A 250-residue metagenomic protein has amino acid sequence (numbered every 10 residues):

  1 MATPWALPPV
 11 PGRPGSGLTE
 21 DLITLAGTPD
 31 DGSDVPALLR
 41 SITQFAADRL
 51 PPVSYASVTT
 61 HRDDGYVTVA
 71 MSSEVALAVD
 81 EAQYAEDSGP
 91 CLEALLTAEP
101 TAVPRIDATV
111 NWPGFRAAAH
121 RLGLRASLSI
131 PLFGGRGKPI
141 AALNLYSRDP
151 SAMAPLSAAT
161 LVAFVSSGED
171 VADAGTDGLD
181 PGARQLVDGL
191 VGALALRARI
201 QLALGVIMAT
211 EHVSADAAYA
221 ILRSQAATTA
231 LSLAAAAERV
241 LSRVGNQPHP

Functional and structural regions predicted by a protein language model:
M1-V79, Q83, V240-P250: Intrinsically disordered, low-complexity terminal regulatory regions
E20-V35, P100, V187-A193, L202-M208: Short regulatory/linker helices and ligand/cofactor-binding micro-motifs at input modules
T60, A76-P113, A117-R125: Regulatory sensory and allosteric helical modules in signal-transduction proteins and certain transcription factors
A126-F133: Short hydrophobic beta-strand micro-motif common in sensory/regulatory domains
R136-G137: Glycine-biased flexible loop/turn sites that connect beta-strands or occur in inter-domain linkers
A141-S151, E169-T176: Short beta-strand-to-loop transition segments that serve as allosteric relay/switch motifs in sensory/regulatory domains
A152-V171: Amphipathic alpha-helical "output/dimerization" segments
A174-P250: Signal-transducing coiled-coil/dimerization helices and immediately adjacent hinge/linker segments that couple sensory
